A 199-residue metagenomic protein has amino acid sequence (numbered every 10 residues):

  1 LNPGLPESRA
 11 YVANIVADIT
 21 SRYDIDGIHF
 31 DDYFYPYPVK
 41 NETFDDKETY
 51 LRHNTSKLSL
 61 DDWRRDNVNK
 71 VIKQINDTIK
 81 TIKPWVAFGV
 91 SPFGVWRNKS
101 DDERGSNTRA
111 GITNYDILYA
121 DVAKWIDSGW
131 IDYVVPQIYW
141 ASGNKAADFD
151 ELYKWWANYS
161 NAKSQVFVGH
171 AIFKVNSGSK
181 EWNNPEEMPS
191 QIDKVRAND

Functional and structural regions predicted by a protein language model:
L1-D18, R22, D116-A120: Active-site-adjacent "subsite" loops/lids of carbohydrate-active enzymes
L1-N2, P38-R65: Aromatic- and acidic-residue-enriched carbohydrate-binding clefts of CAZyme catalytic domains
N2-P6, L58-R65, A141-S142, G178-E181: Second-shell loop/turn segments in exported
V12, I19, I28-D31, I79 (+4 more regions): Conserved, mostly hydrophobic/aromatic
V16, H29-Y33, D62-N114, S164-V175: Aromatic-lined carbohydrate-recognition surfaces of secreted/lumenal glycan-active proteins
V16-T20, N69-D77, V122-A123, D150-A157 (+1 more regions): Generic structural signal for well-ordered alpha-helices, preferentially at hydrophobic/aromatic core positions
D26, D31, D46-L58, N107-T108 (+1 more regions): Aromatic- and acid-rich polysaccharide-binding/catalytic face of secreted or lumenal carbohydrate-active enzymes
Y119-K145, W156-D199: Substrate-binding cleft of secreted/luminal carbohydrate-active enzymes
